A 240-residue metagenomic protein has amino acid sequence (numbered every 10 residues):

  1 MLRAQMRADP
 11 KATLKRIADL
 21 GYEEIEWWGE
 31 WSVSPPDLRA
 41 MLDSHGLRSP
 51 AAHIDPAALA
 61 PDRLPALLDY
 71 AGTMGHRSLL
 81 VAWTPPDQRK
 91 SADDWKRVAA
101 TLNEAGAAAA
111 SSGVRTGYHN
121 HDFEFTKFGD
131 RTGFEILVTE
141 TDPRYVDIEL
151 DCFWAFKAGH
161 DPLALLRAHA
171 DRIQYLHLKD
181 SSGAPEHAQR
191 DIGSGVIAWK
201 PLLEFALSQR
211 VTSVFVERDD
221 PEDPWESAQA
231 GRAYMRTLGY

Functional and structural regions predicted by a protein language model:
M1-A18, G75, F128-L150, W154-Y240: Histidine-acidic metal/acid-base catalytic patches
M1-R3, G29-W31, D55-A58, P85-D87 (+4 more regions): Active-site-proximal loop/turn and secondary-structure-junction residues that shape catalytic pockets, frequently
M1-R77, D171, Y240: N-terminal pre-domain/capping segments
R16-D19, D43-S49, W83-P86, R115 (+2 more regions): A short alpha-helix capping/helix-coil boundary motif
Y22-I25, A51-H53, R89-S91, E186-Q189 (+1 more regions): A short, structure-level motif marking secondary-structure boundaries and short turns
E24, P56-D147, A155, W225: Active-site acidic/histidine proton-transfer and metal-coordination neighborhood in alpha/beta enzyme cores
I25-W27, S49-I54, L79-V81, T116-Y118 (+3 more regions): Hydrophobic faces of well-ordered beta-strands that scaffold small-molecule active sites in alpha/beta enzyme cores
S34-A52, K90, V98, A109-V114 (+2 more regions): Short acidic, glycine/proline-enriched helix-loop-strand junctions
